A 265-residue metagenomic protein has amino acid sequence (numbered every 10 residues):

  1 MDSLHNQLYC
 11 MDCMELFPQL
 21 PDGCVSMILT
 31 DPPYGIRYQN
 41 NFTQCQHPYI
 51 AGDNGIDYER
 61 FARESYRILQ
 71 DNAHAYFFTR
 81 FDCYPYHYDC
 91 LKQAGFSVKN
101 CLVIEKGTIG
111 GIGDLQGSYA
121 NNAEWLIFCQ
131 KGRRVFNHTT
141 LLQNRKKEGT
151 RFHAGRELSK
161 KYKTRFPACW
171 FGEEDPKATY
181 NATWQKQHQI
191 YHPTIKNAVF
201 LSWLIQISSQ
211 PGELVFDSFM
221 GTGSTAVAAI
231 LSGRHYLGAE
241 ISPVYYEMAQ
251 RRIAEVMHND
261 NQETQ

Functional and structural regions predicted by a protein language model:
M1-P32, A254-Q265: SAM-dependent nucleic-acid methyltransferase catalytic core
M11, Y49-E59, Y191-V199: Conserved phosphate-coordination/catalytic loops
L16, D82-H87, A228, M248: Phosphate- and divalent-cation-binding pockets in alpha/beta enzyme and binding domains that engage nucleotide-derived
Q19-P21, Y66-I68, L204-Q210: Glycine-rich helix-loop-beta junction characteristic of Rossmann-like nucleotide cofactor-binding loops
V25-H74, S232: SAM-dependent methyltransferase catalytic-core segment centered on the flexible catalytic loop and adjoining short
L29, Y38-Q39, C45, C90-Q265: Class I S-adenosyl-L-methionine
P32-P33, T79-F81, F219: Short strand-turn motif at the edge of the Rossmann-like AdoMet-binding core
N54-I109: Conserved Class I SAM-dependent methyltransferase catalytic core
